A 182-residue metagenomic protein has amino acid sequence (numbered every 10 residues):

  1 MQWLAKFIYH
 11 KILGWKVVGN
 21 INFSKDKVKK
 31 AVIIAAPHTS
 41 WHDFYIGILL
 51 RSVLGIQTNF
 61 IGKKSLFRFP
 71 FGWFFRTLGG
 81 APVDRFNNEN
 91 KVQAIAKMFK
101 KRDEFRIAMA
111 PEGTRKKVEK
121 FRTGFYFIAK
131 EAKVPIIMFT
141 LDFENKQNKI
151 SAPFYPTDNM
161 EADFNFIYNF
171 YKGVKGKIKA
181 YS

Functional and structural regions predicted by a protein language model:
M1-V18: N-terminal membrane-anchoring alpha-helices
W15-G173, Y181: Soluble catalytic domains of membrane acyltransferases
